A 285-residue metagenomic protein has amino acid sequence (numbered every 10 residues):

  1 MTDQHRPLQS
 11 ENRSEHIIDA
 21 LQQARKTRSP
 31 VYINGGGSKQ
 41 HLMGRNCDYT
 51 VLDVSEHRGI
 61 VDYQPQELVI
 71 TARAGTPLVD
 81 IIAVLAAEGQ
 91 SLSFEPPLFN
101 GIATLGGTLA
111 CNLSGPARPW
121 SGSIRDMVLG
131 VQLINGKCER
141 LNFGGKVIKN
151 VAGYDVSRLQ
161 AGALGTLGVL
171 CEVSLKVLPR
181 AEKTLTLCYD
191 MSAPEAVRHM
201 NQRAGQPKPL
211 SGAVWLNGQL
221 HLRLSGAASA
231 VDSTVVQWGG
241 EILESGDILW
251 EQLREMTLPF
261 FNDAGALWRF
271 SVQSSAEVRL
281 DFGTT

Functional and structural regions predicted by a protein language model:
T2-I33, V54-N100, L113-G145, A181-M191: N-terminal glycine-rich flavin-associated loop
I33-K39: Glycine-rich beta-strand-to-loop/alpha-helix junction loops that act as flexible
K39-Q40, C111: Transmembrane alpha-helical segments of multi-pass membrane transport proteins and ion-pumping complexes
Q40-N46: Short glycine-biased active-site loop of nucleotidyltransferases that positions the nucleotide triphosphate and helps
L42, I81, N142, V231-S233: Short helix/loop capping segments that flank catalytic or ligand/cofactor-binding pockets
C47-L52: Short, well-ordered secondary-structure micro-motifs within conserved domains or adaptor modules
F94-E95, G101-A213, Q219-L220: FAD-binding subdomain of flavoenzyme oxidoreductases
V197-T285: C-terminal substrate-recognition/cap domain of FAD-linked oxidoreductases
